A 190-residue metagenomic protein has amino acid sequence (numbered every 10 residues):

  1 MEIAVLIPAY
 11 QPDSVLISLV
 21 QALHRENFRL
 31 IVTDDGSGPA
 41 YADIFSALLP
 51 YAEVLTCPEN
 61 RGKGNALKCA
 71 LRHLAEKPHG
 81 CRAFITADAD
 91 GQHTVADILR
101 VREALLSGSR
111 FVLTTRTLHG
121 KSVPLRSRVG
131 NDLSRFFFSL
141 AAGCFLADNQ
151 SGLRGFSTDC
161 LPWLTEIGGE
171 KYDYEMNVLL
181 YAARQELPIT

Functional and structural regions predicted by a protein language model:
E2-A4, R29, N177: Cell-envelope/extracellular polymer assembly enzymes that use nucleotide-activated donors
Q11, D35-P39, R61, A70: Conserved short acidic donor-positioning loop in nucleotide-sugar-dependent glycosyltransferases
Q11-R25: Short, well-formed alpha-helical segments that are part of the catalytic scaffolds of diverse glycosyltransferases
F28-S37, L55-C57, A87: Short beta-strand/loop segment that forms part of the nucleotide-sugar
D34-D43, G91: A conserved acidic beta->alpha catalytic loop
E59-R61, N65-H73, V95-Y172: Acceptor/aglycone-binding surface of glycosyltransferases and processive sugar-polymer synthases
G80-Q92: Short beta-strand-to-loop acidic/aromatic patch adjacent to the donor-nucleotide binding site
F145, I167-E170, L179-T190: Catalytic donor-sugar/metal-binding loop of nucleotide-sugar-dependent glycosyltransferases
